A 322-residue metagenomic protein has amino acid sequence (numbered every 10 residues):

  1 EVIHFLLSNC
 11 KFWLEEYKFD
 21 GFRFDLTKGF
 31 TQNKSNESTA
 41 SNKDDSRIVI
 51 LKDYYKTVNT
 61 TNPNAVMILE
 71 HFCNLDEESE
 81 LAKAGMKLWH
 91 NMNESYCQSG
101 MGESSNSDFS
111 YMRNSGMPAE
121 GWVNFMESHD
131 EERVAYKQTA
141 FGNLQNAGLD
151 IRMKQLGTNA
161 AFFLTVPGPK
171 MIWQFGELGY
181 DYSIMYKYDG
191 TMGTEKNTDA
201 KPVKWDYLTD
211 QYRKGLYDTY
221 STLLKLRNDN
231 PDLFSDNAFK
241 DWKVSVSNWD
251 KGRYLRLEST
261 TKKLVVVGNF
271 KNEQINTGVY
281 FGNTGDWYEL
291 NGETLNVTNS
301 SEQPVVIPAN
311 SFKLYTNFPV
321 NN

Functional and structural regions predicted by a protein language model:
E1-E15, L156-A160: Short, acidic/polar
L7-E37: Active-site groove signature of glycoside hydrolases
L26-M126, A161-T165, G176-K262, F270-G285 (+3 more regions): Active-site-proximal helices and loops of the catalytic beta/alpha 8
H129-E131: Extended catalytic-interface subdomain
K137-A160: Aromatic-anchored helix/helix-loop segment that forms the rim or "lid" of small-molecule/cofactor binding pockets
E289-E302: Solvent-exposed beta-strand/loop surfaces of large extracellular or lumenal domains
N299-N322: C-terminal beta-strand-rich structural cap/linker in extracellular carbohydrate-active enzymes
